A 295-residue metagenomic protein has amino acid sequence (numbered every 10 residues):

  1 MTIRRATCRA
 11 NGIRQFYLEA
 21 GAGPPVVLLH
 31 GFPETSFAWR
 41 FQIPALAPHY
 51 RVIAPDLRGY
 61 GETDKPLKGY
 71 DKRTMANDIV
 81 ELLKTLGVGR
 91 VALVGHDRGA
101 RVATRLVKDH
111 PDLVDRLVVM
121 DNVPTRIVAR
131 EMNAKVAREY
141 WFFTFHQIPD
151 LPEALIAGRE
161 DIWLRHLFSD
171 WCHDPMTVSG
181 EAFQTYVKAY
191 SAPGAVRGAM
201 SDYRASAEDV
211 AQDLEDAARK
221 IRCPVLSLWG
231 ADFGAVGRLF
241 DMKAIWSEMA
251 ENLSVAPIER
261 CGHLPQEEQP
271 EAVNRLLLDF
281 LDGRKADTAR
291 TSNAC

Functional and structural regions predicted by a protein language model:
M1-T2, A6, R14-Q15, P25 (+6 more regions): Flexible "cap/lid" subdomain of the alpha/beta-hydrolase fold that forms the substrate-access gate
R9, A22, R260: A conserved catalytic-core segment of Leloir-type glycosyltransferases
N11-E19: A short loop-to-beta-strand scaffold at the N-terminal edge of the catalytic core in hydrolase folds
L18-E62: Conserved HGGG/HGGXW glycine-rich cap/lid loop of the alpha/beta-hydrolase fold
F37-R40, R197, R275: Alpha-helical elements of the RecA-like P-loop NTPase motor core of helicases
C261-P270, N274: Catalytic histidine-centered segment of alpha/beta-hydrolase-like enzymes
D279-C295: Generic C-terminal helix-cap and adjacent flexible tail
